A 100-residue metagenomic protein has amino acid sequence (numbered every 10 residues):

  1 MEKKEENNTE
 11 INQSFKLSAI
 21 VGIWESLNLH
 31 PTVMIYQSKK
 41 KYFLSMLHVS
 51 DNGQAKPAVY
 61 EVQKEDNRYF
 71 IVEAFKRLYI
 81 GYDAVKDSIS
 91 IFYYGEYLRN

Functional and structural regions predicted by a protein language model:
M1-I23, V85-G95, N100: Amphipathic/hydrophobic helical signal segments and adjacent flexible N-terminal regions that mediate secretion
L17-I23, K41-F43, K64-I71, K86-S88: Short, hydrophobic/aromatic-rich segments at coil-to-beta transitions
L27-H30, V72: Charged, amphipathic alpha-helical segments
L29-D66: N-terminal glycine/threonine-rich, aromatic-flanked beta-hairpin/loop signature
P31-I35, R77-D87: Broad, structure-driven detector of short, well-ordered beta-strand segments within folded domains
S45-N52, E73-L78, I91-Y97: Secondary-structure transition/turn motif
P57-G81: Short cationic/low-complexity microdomains
